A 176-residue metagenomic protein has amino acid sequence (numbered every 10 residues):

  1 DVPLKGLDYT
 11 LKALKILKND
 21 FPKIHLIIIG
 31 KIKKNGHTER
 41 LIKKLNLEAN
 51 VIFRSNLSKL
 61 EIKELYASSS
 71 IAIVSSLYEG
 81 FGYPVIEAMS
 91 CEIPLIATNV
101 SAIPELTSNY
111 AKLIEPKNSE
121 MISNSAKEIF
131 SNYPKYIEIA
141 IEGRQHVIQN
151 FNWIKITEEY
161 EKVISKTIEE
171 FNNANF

Functional and structural regions predicted by a protein language model:
V2, H25-E39, S55: Glycosyltransferase donor-sugar binding loop
V2-I16, G36, E120: A conserved mid-protein helix/loop that constitutes part of the nucleotide-sugar donor-binding site
T38-L60: Nucleotide-activated donor-binding/catalytic signature segment of Leloir-type glycosyltransferases, i.e., the conserved
N56, E64-S69: Short alpha-helical donor nucleotide-sugar binding micro-motif in glycosyltransferases
L77: Aromatic "clamp/platform" in nucleotide-sugar-dependent glycosyltransferases that forms part of the donor/acceptor
P94-A97: Short hydrophobic beta-strand element within catalytic cores of glycosyltransferases and related nucleotide-activated
K112-E120, E128-Y133: Conserved acidic donor-binding segment of nucleotide-sugar-dependent glycosyltransferases
E128, K135-N150, E159-K162: A short, well-ordered alpha-helix in the C-terminal region of glycosyltransferases
